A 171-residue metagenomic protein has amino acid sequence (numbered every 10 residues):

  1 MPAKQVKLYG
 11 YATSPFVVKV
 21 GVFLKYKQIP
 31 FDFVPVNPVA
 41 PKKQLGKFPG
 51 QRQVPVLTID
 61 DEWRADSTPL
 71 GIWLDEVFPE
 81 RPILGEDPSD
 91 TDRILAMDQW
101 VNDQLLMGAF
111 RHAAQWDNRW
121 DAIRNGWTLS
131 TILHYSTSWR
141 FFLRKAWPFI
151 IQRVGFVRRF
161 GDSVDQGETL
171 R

Functional and structural regions predicted by a protein language model:
M1-W139: GST-like domain detector, emphasizing the conserved glutathione-binding G-site in the N-terminal thioredoxin-like
L133-R171: A conserved mid-domain beta-alpha-beta active-site/ligand-binding segment of alpha/beta enzyme cores
